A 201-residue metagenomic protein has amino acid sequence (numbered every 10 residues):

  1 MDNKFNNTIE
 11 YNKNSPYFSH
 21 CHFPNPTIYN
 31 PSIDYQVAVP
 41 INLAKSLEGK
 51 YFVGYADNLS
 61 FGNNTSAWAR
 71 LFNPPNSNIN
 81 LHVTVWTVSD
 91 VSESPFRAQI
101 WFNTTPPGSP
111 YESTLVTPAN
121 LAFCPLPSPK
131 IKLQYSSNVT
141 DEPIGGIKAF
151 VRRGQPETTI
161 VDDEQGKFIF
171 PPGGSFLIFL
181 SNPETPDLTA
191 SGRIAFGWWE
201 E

Functional and structural regions predicted by a protein language model:
D2-Y29, V37-E201: Beta-strand-centric surfaces of beta-sandwich/beta-rich domains
